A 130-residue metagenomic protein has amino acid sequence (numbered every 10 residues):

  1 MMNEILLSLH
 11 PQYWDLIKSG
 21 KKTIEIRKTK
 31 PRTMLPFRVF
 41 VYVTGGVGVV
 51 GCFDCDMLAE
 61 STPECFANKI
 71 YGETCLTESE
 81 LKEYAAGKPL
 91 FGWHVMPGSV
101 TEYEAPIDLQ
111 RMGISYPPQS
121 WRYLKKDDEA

Functional and structural regions predicted by a protein language model:
M2-A130: Structured alpha/beta reader/binder surfaces that contact nucleic acids or chromatin modification marks
